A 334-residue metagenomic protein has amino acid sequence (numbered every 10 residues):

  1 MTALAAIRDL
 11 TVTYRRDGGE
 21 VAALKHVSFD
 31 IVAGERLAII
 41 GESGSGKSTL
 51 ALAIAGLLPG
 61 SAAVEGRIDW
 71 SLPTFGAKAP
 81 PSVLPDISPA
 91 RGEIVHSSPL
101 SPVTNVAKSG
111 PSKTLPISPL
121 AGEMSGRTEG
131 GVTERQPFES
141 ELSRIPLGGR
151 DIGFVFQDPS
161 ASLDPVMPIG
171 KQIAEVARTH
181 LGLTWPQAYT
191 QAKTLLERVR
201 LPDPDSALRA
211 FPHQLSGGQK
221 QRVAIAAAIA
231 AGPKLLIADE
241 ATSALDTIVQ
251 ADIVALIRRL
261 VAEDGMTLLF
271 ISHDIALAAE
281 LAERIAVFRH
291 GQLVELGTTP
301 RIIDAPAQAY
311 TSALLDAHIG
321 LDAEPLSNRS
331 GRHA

Functional and structural regions predicted by a protein language model:
V21, S71-F75, E134-G153, K171 (+2 more regions): ABC ATPase NBD coupling module
I173, I225, I237, I253: Hydrophobic anchor residue at the start of the ABC signature
Q187-S206, L315-D316: Conserved ABC ATPase "signature" region
A230-K234: A short, proline-enriched helix->beta-strand linker immediately N-terminal to the Walker B motif in ABC-type P-loop
A278-E280: A short, surface-exposed alpha-helical micro-motif characterized by mixed small hydrophobic and charged/polar residues
L293-G297, A305: ABC ATPase "signature
